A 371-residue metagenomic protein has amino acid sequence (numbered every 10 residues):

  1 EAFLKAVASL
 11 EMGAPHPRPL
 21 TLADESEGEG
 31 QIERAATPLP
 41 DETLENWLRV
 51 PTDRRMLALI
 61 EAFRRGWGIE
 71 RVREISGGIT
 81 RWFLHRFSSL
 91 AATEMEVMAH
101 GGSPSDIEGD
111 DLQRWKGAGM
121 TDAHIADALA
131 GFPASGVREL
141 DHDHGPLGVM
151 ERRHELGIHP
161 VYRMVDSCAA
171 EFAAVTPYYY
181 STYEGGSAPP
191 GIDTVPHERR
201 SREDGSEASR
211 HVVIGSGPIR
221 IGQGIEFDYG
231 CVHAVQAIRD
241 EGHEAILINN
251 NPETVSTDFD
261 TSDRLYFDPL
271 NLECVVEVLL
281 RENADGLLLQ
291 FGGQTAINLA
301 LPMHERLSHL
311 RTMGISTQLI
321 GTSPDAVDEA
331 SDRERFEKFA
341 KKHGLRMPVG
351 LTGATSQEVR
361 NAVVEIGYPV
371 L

Functional and structural regions predicted by a protein language model:
E1, L10-P15, L22, A36-L48 (+5 more regions): Long, amphipathic alpha-helical stalk/connector segments used for oligomerization, subunit docking, or mechanical
L4: Catalytic cores of secreted or luminal carbohydrate-active enzymes
A8-R18, W82-F87, H159-V165: Short arginine-rich
L20, E27-E29, E33-A35: Short, low-complexity intrinsically disordered segments enriched in A/P/G/S/L with frequent Arg, especially at protein
A23-E25, L140: N-terminal start and proteolytic maturation junction detector
I32, A36-N46, R71, I75 (+3 more regions): N-terminal beta-alpha lobe that positions the nucleotide/phosphoryl donor in ATP/NTP-coupled carboxylate activation
D53-L57, S105-D106: Amphipathic alpha-helical repeat elements characteristic of tetratricopeptide repeat
M56-L59, I69, T80, L84 (+3 more regions): Short runs of predominantly hydrophobic/aromatic residues within well-ordered alpha helices that form helix-helix
